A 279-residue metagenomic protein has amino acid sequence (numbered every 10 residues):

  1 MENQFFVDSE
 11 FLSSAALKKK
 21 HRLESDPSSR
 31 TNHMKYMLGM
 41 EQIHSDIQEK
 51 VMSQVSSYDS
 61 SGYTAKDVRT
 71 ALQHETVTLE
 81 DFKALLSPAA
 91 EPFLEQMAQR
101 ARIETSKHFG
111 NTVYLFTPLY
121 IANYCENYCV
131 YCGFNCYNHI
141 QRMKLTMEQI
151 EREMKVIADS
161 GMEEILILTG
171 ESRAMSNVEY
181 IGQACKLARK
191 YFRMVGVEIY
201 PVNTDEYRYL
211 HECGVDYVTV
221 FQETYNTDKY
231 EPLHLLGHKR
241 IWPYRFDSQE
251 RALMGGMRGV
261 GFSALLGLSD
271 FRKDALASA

Functional and structural regions predicted by a protein language model:
M1-F116, N127: Flexible, acidic/Gly-rich N-terminal and inter-domain linker regions that tether and position cofactor-handling modules
F93, T117, I121, Y180: Conserved acidic
R100, Y120, P201-V202: Short beta->alpha linker loops
G110-Q149: Canonical Radical SAM [4Fe-4S] cluster-binding loop centered on the CxxxCxxC motif and its immediate flanking residues
C136-E153, I157-A252, R258-L268: Core AdoMet radical
L276-A279: Short, intrinsically disordered, charge-balanced linker/junction segments flanking boundaries in proteins
